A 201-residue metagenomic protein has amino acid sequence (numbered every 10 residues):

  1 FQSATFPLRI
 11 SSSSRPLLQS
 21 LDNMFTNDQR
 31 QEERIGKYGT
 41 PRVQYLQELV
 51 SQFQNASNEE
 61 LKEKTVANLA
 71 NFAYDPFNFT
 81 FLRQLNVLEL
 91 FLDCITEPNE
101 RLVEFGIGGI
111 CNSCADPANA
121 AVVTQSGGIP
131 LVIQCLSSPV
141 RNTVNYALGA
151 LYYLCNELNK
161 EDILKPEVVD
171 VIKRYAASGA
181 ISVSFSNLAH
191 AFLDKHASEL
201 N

Functional and structural regions predicted by a protein language model:
F1-E48: Plant-biased recognition of short, low-complexity, intrinsically disordered N-terminal tails
R15-F25, Q54-A70, E97-A115, A121-S126 (+2 more regions): Alpha-helical solenoid repeats of the armadillo/HEAT superfamily in eukaryotic scaffolding/adaptor proteins
M24-R30, S51-Q54, D93, V132-I133: A broad, low-specificity signal for short, low-complexity segments enriched in glycine/proline and polar/charged
G39-T40, L82, V123: Short helix-capping and inter-helix turn/linker motifs at the boundaries of alpha-helical repeat units
Q44-T65, F72-F77, F81-E97: Internal amphipathic alpha-helical repeat/solenoid segments
E48-V50, L90-L92, L131-I133, V169-Y175: Buried hydrophobic core positions in alpha-solenoid tandem helical repeats
F77, V87, A118, G128 (+1 more regions): Residue-level recognition of oxygen-bearing side chains
